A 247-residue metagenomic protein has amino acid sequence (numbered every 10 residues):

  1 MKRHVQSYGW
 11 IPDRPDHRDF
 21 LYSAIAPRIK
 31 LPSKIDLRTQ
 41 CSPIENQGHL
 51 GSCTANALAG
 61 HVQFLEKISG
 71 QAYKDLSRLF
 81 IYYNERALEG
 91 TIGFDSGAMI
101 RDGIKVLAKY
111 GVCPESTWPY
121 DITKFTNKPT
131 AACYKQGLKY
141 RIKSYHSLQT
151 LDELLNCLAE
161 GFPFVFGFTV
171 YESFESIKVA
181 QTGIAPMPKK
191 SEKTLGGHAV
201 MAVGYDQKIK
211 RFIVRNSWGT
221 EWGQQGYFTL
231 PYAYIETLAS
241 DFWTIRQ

Functional and structural regions predicted by a protein language model:
M1-D13, R28-S33, T39, A59-Q63 (+2 more regions): Predominantly the structural core of cysteine protease catalytic domains
R18-Y22: Non-catalytic, mobile gating and regulatory segments of ester bond hydrolases
I35-G48: Asp/Glu-centered strand-loop micro-motifs enriched in Gly/Pro and often flanked by an aromatic residue
E45-L50, T91-D95: Conserved aromatic-histidine-acidic binding/catalytic patches
Q47-Q71, E160, F166: Alpha-helical support elements that line or immediately flank enzyme active sites and cofactor-binding pockets
G70-R78, T117-W118: Short, glycine/acidic-rich hinge or "gate" loops at secondary-structure transitions that mediate conformational
K74-E89: Acidic helix-start/capping segments at beta-turn-to-alpha-helix junctions
